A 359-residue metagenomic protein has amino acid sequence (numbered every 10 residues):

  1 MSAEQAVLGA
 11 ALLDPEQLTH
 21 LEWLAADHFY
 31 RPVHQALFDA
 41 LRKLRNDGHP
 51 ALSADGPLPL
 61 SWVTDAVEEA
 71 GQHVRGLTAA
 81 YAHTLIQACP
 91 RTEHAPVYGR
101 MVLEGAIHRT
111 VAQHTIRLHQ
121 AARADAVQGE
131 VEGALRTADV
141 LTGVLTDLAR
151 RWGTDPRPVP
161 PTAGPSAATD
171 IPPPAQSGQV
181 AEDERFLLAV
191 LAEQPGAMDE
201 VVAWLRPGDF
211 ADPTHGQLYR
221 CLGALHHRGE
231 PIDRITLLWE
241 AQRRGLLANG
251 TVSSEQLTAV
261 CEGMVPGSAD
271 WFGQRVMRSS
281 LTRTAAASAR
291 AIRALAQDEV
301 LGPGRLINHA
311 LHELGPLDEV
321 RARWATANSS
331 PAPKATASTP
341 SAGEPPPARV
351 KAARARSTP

Functional and structural regions predicted by a protein language model:
M1-A106, D147-S280, A335-P359: Noncatalytic partner-interaction/assembly domains of nucleic-acid and motor enzyme complexes, especially the accessory
H34, F38, A112-T115, Y219 (+2 more regions): Generic structural concept
P96-V97, I107-R123, L281-Q297: Long, amphipathic alpha-helical coiled-coil/dimerization segments that form elongated scaffolds
Q113-V159, Q297-R321: Non-catalytic interaction/clamp surfaces of large macromolecular machines
A122-D125, A168-P173, G223, A296-E299: Charged, low-complexity surface segments at secondary-structure and domain boundaries
R323-S329: N-terminal targeting/assembly segments of extracytoplasmic apparatus and virion spike/baseplate proteins
